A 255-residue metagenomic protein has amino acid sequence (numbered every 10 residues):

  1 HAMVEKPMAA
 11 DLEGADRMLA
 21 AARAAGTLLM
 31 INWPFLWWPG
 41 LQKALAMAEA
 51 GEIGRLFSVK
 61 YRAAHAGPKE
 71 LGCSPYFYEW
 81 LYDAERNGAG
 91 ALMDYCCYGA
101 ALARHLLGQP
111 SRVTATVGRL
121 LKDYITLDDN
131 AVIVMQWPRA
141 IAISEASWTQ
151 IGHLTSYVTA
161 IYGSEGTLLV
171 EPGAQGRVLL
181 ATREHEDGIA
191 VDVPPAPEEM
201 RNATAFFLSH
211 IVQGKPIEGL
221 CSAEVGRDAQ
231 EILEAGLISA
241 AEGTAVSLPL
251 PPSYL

Functional and structural regions predicted by a protein language model:
H1-L36, G51: Beta-strand-loop-alpha-helix segment that lines the small-molecule cofactor/substrate pocket of alpha/beta enzymes
G14-D16, F206-L255: C-terminal helix-rich "cap/oligomerization" subdomain common to oxidoreductases
A15, L41, G99-A100, V178 (+2 more regions): A general structural signal for well-ordered alpha-helical segments in protein cores
F35-Y124, G243: Predominantly a Rossmann-like dinucleotide-binding segment in NAD(P)-dependent oxidoreductases
N87-D94, A190-E198: A short glycine-threonine-serine/GTX helix/turn-capping micro-motif
A100-R177, T204-P216, S253-L255: Contiguous beta-strand/loop segments that form the cofactor/metal-binding neighborhood of enzyme cores
V193-A205, C221: Active-site loop of classical SDR/Rossmann-like NAD(P)-dependent oxidoreductases, centered on the catalytic Tyr-X3-Lys
